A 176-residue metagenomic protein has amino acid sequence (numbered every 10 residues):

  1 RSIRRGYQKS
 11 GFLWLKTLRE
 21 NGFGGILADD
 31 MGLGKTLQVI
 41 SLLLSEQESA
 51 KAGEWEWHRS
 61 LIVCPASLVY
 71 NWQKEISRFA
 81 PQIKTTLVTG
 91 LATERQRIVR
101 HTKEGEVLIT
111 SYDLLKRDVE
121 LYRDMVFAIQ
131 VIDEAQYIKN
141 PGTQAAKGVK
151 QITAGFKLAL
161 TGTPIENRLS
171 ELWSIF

Functional and structural regions predicted by a protein language model:
R1-F176: ASCE P-loop NTPase motor core, strongest for the SF2 helicase catalytic module
